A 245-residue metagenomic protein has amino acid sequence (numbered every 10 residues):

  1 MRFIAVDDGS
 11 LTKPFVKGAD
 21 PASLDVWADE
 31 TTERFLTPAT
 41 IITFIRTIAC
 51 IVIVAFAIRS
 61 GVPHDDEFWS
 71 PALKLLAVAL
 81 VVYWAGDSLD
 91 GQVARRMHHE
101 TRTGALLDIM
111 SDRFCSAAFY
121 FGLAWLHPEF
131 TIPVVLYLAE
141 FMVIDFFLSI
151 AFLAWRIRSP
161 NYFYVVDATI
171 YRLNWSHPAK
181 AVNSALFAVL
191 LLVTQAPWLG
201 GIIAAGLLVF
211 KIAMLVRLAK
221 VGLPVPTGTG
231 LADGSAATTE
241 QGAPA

Functional and structural regions predicted by a protein language model:
M1-L36, F152-A245: C-terminal membrane-associated helical module and adjoining short loops/tails
T32-L36, D90, A94-C115, Y162-S176: Juxtamembrane helix-capping/reentrant segments at transmembrane boundaries
F35-T103, V135-L136, G200-I203: Membrane-embedded alpha-helical segments that form the functional core of polytopic membrane enzymes, especially those
P38-I45, A49, R96, E100-I150: Multi-pass membrane catalytic core of lipid/isoprenoid biosynthesis enzymes
T43-V54, S111-Y120, L173-L192, L207: Core segments of transmembrane alpha-helices that mediate helix-helix packing or line hydrophobic substrate/ligand
V54-G61, Y120-H127, F146-S149, L153 (+1 more regions): Transmembrane helix-loop junctions and nearby membrane-interface residues
H64-F68, H127-F130, T194-L199: Membrane-helix interface and helix-disruption motif detector
V81-D87, A139-L148, L207-V216: Alpha-helical transmembrane segments and their membrane-interface exit regions
